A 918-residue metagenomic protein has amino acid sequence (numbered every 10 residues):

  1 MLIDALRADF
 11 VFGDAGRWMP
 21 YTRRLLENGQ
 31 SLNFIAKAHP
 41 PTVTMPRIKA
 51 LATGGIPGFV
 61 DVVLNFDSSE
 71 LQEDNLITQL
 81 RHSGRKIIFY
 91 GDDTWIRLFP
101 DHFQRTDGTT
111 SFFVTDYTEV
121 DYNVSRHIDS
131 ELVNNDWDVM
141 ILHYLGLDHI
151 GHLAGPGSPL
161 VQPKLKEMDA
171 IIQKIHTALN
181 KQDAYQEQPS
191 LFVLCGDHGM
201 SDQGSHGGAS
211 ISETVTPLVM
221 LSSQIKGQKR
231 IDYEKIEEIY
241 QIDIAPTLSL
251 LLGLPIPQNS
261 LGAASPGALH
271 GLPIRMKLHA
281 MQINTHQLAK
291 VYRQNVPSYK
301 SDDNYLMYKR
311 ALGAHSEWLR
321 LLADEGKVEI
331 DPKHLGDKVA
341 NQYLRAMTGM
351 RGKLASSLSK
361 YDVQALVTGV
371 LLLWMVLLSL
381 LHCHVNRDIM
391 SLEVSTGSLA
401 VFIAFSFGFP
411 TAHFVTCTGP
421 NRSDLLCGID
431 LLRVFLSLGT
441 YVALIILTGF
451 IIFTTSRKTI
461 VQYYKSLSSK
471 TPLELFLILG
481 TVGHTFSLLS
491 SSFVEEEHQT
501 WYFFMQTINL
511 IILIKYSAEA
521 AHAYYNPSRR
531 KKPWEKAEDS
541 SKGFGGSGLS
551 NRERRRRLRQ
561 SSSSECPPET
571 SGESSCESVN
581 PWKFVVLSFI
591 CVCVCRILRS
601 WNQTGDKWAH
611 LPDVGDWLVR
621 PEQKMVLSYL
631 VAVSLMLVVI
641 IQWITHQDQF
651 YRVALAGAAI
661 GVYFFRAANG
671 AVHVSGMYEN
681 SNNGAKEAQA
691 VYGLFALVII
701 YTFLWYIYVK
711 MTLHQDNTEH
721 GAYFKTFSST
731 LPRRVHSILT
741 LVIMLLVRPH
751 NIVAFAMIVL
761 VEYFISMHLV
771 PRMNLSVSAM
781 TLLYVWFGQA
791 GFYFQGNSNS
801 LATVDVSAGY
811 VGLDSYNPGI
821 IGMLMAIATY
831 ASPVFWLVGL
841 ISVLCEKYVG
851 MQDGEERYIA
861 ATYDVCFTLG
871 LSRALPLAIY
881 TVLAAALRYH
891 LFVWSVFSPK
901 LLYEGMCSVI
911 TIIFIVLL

Functional and structural regions predicted by a protein language model:
R7-W137, L145-H152, I239-P273: Active-site-proximal alpha/beta segments of enzymes that process anionic O-linked groups
G16-Y21, S158-V161, A209-E213: Glycine-rich, phosphate-binding/catalytic loops in enzymes
V60-D61, T109-F112, L153-S158, S201-Q203 (+1 more regions): Flexible glycine/proline-enriched surface loops and loop-helix/loop-strand junctions
T118-M140, L147-G204, G543: A long, amphipathic alpha-helix that forms part of the scaffold/cap immediately adjacent to metal-dependent active
L194-Y233, L278: Histidine-centered active-site microenvironments of extracellular/periplasmic hydrolases and transferases
S265, L269-M375, G397, V401-P410 (+2 more regions): Phosphate/adenylate-binding glycine loop and adjacent helical scaffold
S356-L918: Alpha-helical transmembrane segments of integral membrane proteins
